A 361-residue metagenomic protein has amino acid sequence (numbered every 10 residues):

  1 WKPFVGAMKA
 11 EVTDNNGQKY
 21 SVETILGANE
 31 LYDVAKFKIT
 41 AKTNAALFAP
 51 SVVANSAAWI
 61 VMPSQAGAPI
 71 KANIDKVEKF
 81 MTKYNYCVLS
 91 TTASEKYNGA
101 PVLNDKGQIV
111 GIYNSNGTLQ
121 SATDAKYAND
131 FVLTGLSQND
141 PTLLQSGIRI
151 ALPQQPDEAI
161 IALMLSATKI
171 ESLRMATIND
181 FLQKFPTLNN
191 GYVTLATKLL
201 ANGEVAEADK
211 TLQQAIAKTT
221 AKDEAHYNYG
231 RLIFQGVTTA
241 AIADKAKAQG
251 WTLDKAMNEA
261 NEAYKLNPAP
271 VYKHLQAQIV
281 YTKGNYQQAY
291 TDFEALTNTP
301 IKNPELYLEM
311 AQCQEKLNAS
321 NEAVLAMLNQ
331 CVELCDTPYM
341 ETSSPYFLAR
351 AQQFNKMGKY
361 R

Functional and structural regions predicted by a protein language model:
W1-E30, Y127: Catalytic-histidine neighborhood of serine endopeptidases, predominantly the chymotrypsin-like S1/PA family
N44-C87, T92-N98, Y113-T123: Flexible, gly/ser-rich surface segments that form the specificity/activation loops bordering the active-site cleft
I112-N179: C-terminal cap/linker of serine protease catalytic domains
P186-T187, T220-A221, K265-P268, I301-K302 (+2 more regions): Short coil turns that delineate tetratricopeptide repeat
N190, E224-N228, A269-Y272, E305 (+1 more regions): Start-of-helix register in tetratricopeptide repeats
T197, R231, T238, Q278 (+2 more regions): Residue-level recognition of tetratricopeptide repeat
